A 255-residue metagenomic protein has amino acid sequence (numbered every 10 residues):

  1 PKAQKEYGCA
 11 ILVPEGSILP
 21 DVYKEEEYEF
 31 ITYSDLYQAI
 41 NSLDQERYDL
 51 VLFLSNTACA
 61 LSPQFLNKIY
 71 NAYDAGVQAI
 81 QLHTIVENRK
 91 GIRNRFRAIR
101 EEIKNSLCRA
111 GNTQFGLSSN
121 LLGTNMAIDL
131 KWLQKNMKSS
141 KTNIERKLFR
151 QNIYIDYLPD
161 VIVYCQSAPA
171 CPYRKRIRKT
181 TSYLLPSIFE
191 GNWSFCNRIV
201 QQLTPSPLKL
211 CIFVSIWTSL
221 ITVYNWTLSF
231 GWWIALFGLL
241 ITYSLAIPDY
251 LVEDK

Functional and structural regions predicted by a protein language model:
K2-Y33: Acidic donor-binding segment of Leloir-type glycosyltransferases
Q4-K5, L43-D49, D74-A75, G123 (+2 more regions): Active-site acidic short loop of glycosyltransferases
C9, D49-V51, Q78: Conserved acidic residues
L12-G16, Y33-S34, L54-T57, D129 (+2 more regions): Structural motif
T32, Q38-A39, E46, P63-K138 (+1 more regions): Long helical/loop segments within the catalytic core of UDP-sugar-dependent glycosyltransferases, especially the large
R47-A60: Short beta-strand-to-loop acidic/aromatic patch adjacent to the donor-nucleotide binding site
A72-C108, T142-I199: Catalytic donor/gating beta->alpha subdomain of glycosyltransferases that bind UDP-sugars
Q201-K255: Membrane-embedded multi-pass helical conduit in multi-pass membrane proteins, especially envelope-biosynthetic
